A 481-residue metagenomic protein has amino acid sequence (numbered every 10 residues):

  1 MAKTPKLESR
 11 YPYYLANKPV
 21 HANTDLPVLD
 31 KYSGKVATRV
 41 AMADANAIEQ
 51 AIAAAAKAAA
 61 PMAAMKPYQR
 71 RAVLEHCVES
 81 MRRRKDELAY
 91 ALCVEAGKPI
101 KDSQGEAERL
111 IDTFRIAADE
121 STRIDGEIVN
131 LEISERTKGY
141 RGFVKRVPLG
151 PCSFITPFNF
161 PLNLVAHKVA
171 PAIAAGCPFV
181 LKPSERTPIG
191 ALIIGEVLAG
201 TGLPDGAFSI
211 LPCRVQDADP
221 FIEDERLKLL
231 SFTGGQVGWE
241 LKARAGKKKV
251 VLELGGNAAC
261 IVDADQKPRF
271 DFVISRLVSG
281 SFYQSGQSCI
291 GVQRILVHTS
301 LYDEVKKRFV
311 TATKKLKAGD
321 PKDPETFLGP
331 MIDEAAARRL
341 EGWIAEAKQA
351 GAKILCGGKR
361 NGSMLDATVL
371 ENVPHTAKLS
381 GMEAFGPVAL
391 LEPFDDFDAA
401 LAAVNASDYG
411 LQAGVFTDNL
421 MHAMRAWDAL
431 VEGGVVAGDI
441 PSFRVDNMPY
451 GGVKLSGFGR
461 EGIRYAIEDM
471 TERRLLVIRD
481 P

Functional and structural regions predicted by a protein language model:
M1-K31, N130, M470: Hydrophobic face of amphipathic alpha-helices that form TPR/SEL1-like repeat modules and related alpha-solenoid
S33-R39, I261, K317, I344 (+2 more regions): Conserved C-terminal structural/oligomerization subdomain of aldehyde/semialdehyde dehydrogenase
G34, R70, L92, F114 (+10 more regions): Residue-level signal for inorganic ion chemistry
V36-A43, A58-A64, S153-F154, I261-D263 (+5 more regions): Short, well-ordered beta-strand elements within core beta-sheets of diverse protein domains
A37-D125: Glycine-rich loop-to-alpha-helix module at the N-terminal edge of alpha/beta enzyme cores
R115-N130, K317-A318, I354-K359: Proline-centered turn/helix-capping motifs that create local helix->coil transitions or kinks
N130-R269, F394: Rossmann-like NAD(P) dinucleotide-binding subdomain of oxidoreductase/dehydrogenase enzymes
G235-P374, F397, A437, D480: ALDH superfamily catalytic-core signature
